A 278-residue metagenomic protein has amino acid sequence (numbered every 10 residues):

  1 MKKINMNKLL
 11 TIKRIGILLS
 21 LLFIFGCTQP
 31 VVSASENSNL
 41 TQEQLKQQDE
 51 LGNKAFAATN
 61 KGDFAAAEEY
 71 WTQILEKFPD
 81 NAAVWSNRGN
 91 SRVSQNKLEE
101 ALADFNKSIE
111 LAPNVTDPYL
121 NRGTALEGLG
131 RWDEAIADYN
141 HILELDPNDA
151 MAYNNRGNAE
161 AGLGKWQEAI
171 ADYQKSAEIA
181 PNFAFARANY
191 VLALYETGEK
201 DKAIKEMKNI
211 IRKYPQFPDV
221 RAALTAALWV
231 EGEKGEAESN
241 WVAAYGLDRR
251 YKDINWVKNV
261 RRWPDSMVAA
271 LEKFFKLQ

Functional and structural regions predicted by a protein language model:
F25-F78: N-terminal leader/linker segments that initiate helical-solenoid repeat arrays
V31-E43, E236-Q278: Terminal, low-structured helical/coil segments at or just beyond the last alpha-helical repeat
D49-N60, T72, A83-S94, F105-N106 (+6 more regions): Conserved alpha-helical positions within TPR/SEL1-like repeat arrays
E69, Q73-E76, K107-E110, H141-E144 (+3 more regions): Conserved structural position within tetratricopeptide repeats
R212, P218, A222-K252: TPR/TPR-like (Sel1-like) alpha-helical repeat modules
